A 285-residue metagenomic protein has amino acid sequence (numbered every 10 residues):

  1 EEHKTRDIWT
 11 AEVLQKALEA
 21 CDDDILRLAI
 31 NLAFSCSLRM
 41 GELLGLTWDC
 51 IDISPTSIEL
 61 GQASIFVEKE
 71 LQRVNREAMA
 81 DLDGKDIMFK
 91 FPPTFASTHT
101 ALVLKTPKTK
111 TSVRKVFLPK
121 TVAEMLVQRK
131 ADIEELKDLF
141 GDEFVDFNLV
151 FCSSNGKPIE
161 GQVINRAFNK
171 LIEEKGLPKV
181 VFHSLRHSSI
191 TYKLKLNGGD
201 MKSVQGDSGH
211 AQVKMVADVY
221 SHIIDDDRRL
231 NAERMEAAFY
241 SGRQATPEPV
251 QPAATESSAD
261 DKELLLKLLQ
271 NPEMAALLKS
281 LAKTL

Functional and structural regions predicted by a protein language model:
E1-W48, E59-Q62, T111-V113, E143-V145: Basic, Lys/Arg- and aromatic-enriched nucleic-acid-binding interface segment
I8, E59, K69-L71, S208-R234 (+1 more regions): Catalytic-site neighborhood detector that most strongly recognizes the C-terminal catalytic loop/helix of tyrosine
V13, L46-A131, E135: Conserved tyrosine-mediated DNA breakage-rejoining catalytic core shared by Y-recombinases
A20, L104-V113, C152-E160, G176-S184 (+3 more regions): Short, contiguous acidic/charged loop-to-helix segments that flank catalytic cores in large enzymes
N31, S35, E42, V163 (+3 more regions): C-terminal catalytic core of tyrosine-transesterase DNA break-rejoin enzymes
I58-L60, Q244-A259: Acidic, proline-/serine-/threonine-rich low-complexity intrinsically disordered repeat tracts
I133-D146: Short helix/loop segment immediately N-terminal to the Walker
A254-L285: Short, low-complexity, charged amphipathic interaction modules
